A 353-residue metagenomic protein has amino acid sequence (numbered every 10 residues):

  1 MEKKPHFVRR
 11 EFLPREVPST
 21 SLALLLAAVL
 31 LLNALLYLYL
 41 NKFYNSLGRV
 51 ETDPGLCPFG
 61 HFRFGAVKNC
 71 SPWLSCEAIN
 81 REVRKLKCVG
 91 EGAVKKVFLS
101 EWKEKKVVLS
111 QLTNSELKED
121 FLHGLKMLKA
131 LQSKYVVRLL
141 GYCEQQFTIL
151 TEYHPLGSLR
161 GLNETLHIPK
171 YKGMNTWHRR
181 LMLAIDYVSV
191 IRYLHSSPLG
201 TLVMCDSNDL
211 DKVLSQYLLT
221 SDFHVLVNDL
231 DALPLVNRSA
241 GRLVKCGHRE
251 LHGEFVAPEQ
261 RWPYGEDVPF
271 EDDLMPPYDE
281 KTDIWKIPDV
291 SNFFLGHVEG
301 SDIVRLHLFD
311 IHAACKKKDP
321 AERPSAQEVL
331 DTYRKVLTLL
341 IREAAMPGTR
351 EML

Functional and structural regions predicted by a protein language model:
E2-C88: Juxta-kinase regulatory segment immediately upstream of eukaryotic protein kinase catalytic domains
W73-A130, V136-R138, E144-Q146: ATP-binding glycine-rich loop module of kinase domains
R138-L183: Conserved structural core of kinase catalytic domains
S189-N208: Protein kinase catalytic-loop region centered on the HRD/HxD motif
C205-V268: Activation segment/activation loop of eukaryotic-type protein kinase catalytic domains
S301-K318: Conserved C-terminal C-lobe helix
K318-A344: Terminal C-lobe "cap" of eukaryotic-type protein kinase domains
R342-L353: Regulatory extensions appended to serine/threonine kinase catalytic cores
